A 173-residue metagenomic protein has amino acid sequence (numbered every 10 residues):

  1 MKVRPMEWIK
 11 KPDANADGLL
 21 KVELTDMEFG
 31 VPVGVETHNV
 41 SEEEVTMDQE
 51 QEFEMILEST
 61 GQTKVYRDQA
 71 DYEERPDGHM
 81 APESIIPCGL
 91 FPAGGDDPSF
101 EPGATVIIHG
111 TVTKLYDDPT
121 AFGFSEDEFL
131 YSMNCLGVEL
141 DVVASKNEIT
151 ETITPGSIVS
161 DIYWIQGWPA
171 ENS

Functional and structural regions predicted by a protein language model:
M1-Y116, I149, W168-S173: OB/S1-fold single-stranded nucleic-acid-binding modules and their adjacent gly/ser/pro-rich low-complexity linkers
L19, I107, E128-L130, E139 (+1 more regions): Broad gene-expression machinery/nucleic-acid interaction feature
D26, Y131, D161: Functionally constrained cores in energy, signaling, and assembly domains
P102-A104, S125, P155: Solvent-exposed loop and beta-edge segments used for protein-protein assembly and interaction
T113-V142: OB-fold (S1/OB) nucleic-acid-binding surfaces
L136, I162-W164: Structured beta-strand/turn binding interfaces of compact recognition modules in eukaryotic regulators
S145-I162: Short nucleic-acid-contacting surface segments enriched for D/E, G, S/T with interspersed K/R
